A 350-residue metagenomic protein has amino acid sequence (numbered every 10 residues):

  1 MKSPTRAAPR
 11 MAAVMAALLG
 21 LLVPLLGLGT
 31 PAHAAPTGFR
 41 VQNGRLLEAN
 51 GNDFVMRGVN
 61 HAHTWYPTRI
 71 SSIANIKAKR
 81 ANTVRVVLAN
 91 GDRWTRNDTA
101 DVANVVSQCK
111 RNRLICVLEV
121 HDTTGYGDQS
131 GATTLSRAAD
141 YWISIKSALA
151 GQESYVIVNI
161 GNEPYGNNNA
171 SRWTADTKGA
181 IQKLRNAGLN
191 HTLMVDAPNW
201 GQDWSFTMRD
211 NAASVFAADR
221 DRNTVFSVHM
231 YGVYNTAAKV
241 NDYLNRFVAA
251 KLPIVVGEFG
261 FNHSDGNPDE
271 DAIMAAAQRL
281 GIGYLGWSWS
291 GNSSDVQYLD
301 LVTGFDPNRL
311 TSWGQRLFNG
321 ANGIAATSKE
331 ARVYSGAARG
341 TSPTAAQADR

Functional and structural regions predicted by a protein language model:
M1-A34: Secretory targeting and sorting signals
R10-A16, A32-A49, M56, A170-Q182 (+1 more regions): N-terminal presequences and immediately downstream first alpha-helices
A32-T83, G323, V333, A337 (+1 more regions): N-terminal carbohydrate-binding accessory modules
G38-F39, Y66-P67, S72, L135-I143 (+3 more regions): Extracellular glycoside hydrolase catalytic/binding regions
E48, E119, E258: Acidic active-site catalytic centers that drive phospho-/nucleotidyl reactions and related ester hydrolyses
R69-G125, L135-D140, K178, R185-G188 (+1 more regions): Aromatic-lined substrate-binding rim segments of carbohydrate-active enzymes
G127, G131: Short acidic-hydrophobic catalytic motif
